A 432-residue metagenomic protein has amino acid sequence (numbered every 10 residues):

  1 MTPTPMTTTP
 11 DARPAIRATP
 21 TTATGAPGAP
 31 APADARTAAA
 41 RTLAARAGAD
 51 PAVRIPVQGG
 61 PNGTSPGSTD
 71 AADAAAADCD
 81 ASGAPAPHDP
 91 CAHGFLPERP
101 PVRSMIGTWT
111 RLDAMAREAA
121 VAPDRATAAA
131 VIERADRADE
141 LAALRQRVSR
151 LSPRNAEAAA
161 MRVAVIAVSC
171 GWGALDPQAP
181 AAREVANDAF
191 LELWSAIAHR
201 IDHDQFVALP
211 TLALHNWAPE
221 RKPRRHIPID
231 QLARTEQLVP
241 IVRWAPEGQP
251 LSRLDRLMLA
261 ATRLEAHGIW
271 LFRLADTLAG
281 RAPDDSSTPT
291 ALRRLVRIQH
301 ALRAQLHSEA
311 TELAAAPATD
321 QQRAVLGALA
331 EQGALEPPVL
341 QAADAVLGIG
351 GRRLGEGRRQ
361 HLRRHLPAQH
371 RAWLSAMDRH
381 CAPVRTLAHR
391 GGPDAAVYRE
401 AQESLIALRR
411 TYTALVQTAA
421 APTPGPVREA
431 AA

Functional and structural regions predicted by a protein language model:
T2-T22, G28, D34, A39-G63 (+2 more regions): Surface-exposed peri-terminal alpha-helical interaction modules
